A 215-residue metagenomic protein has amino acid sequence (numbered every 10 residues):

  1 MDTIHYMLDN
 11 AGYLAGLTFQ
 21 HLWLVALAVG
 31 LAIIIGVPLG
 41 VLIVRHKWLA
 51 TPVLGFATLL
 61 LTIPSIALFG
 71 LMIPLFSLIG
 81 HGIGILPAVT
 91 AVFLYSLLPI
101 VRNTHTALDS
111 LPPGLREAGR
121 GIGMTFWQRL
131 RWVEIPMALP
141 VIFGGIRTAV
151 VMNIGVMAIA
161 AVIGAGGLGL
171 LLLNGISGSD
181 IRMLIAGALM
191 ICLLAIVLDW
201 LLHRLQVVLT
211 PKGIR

Functional and structural regions predicted by a protein language model:
G12-W23, L54-L61, I73, S77 (+5 more regions): Alpha-helical membrane-interface segments at transmembrane helix boundaries
L14-L42: Transmembrane alpha-helix signature in integral membrane proteins
G16-L24, L71-P99, L139, M183 (+1 more regions): Loop-to-helix entry region at the N-terminal start of transmembrane alpha-helices in multi-pass membrane transporters
L39-M72, V92, R102-T106: Cytoplasmic-entry segments and transmembrane alpha-helices of multi-pass inner-membrane transporters
N103-I142: Short cytoplasmic-facing helical segments at TM-TM junctions of multi-pass membrane proteins
W127-I159, A186, I191: Transmembrane alpha-helices
L168-R204: Hydrophobic alpha-helical transmembrane segments of polytopic membrane proteins
Q206-R215: Short cytosolic juxtamembrane segments of multi-pass membrane proteins
